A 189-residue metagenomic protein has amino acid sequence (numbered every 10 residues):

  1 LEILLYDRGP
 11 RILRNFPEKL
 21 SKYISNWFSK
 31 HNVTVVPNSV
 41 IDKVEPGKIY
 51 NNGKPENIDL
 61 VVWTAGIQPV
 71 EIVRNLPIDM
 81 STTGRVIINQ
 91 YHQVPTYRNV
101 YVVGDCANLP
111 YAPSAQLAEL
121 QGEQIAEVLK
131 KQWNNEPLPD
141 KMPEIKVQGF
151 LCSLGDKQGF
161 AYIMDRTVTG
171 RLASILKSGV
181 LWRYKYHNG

Functional and structural regions predicted by a protein language model:
L1, R98, V147-G149: Change "...and in nucleic-acid phosphodiester-cleaving endonucleases..." to "...and in nucleic-acid processing enzymes
L1-S39: Rossmann-like dinucleotide-binding cores of NAD(P)H-dependent redox enzymes
L4-Y6, V36, V62, Y101-V103 (+1 more regions): Hydrophobic/aromatic beta-strand patches that form the interior of the parallel beta-sheet core in alpha/beta enzyme
R8, D105, D156: Cofactor-binding loop segments of dinucleotide-utilizing enzymes, especially the Rossmann-like FAD- and NAD(P)+-binding
T34-V35, I49-N52, W133: Soluble catalytic domains of enzymes that build or remodel membrane lipids, polysaccharides, and related
P37-K48: A conserved short coil-to-beta-strand element within the FAD-binding core of flavoproteins
K48, P55-E123, E127, K131: FAD-site-proximal beta/loop scaffold in flavoenzymes
Q121-G189: C-terminal, flexible cofactor-proximal segment of oxidoreductases
